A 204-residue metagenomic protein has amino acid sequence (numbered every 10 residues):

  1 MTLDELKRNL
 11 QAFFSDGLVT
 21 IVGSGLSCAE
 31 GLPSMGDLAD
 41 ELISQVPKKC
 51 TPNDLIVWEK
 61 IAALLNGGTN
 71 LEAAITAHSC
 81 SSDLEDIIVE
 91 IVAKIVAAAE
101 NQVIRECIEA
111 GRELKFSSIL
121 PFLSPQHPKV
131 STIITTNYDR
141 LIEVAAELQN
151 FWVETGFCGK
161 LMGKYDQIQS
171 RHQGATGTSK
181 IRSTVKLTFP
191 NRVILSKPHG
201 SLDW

Functional and structural regions predicted by a protein language model:
M1-W204: Conserved catalytic-core helix/loop/strand module for nucleotide-ribose chemistry
